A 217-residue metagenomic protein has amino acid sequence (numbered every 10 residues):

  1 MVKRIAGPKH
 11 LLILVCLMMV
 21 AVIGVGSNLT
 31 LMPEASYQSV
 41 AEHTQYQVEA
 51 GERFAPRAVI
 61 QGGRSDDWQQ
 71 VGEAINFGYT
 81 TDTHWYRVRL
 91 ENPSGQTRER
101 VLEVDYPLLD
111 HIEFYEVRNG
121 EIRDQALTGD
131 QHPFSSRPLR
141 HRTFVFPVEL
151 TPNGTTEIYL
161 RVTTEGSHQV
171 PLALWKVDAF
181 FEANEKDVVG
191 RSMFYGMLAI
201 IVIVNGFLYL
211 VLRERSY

Functional and structural regions predicted by a protein language model:
M1, M18-M19, M32, M193 (+1 more regions): Detector for methionine-enriched segments
V2-L12: Bacterial N-terminal signal peptides that target proteins for export
A6-P8, I23-V25, L208-S216: Proteins with a high burden of low-complexity, intrinsically disordered sequence enriched in S/T/G/P/A and R, requiring
I13-V22: Bacterial N-terminal signal peptides
G24-G190: Soluble non-transmembrane domains of integral membrane proteins
E182-Y217: Core alpha-helical transmembrane segments of integral membrane proteins
